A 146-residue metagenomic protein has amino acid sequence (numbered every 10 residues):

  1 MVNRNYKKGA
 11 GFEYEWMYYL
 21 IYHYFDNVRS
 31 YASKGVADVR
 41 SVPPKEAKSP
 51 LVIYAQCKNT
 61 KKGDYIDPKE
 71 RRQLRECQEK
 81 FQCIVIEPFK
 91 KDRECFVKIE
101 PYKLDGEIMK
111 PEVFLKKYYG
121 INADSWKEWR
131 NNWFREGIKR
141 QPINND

Functional and structural regions predicted by a protein language model:
M1-Y31: Acidic-basic catalytic patches of nuclease active cores, encompassing PD-(D/E)XK and other metal-cofactor nuclease
N3, Q82-D146: Domain-level recognition of nuclease-like catalytic cores that cleave nucleotide substrates
L20, V39, A55, L74 (+2 more regions): Hydrophobic beta-strand residues in large extracellular and virion-surface proteins
L20, V39-S41, K45-K61: Conserved catalytic cores of phosphodiester-cleaving nucleases, focusing on short active-site segments
V28-V42: Charged, well-structured alpha/beta interaction segments
Y31, P50, K61-Q73: Active-site-adjacent loop/helix micro-motif of nuclease/hydrolase catalytic cores
E70-L74, K103-G106: Catalytic "initiation/cleavage/transfer" segments centered on a nucleophilic residue and adjacent nucleic-acid-engaging
E76-F81: Arginine/glycine-rich "motif VI" loop of SF2 helicases in the C-terminal RecA-like domain
